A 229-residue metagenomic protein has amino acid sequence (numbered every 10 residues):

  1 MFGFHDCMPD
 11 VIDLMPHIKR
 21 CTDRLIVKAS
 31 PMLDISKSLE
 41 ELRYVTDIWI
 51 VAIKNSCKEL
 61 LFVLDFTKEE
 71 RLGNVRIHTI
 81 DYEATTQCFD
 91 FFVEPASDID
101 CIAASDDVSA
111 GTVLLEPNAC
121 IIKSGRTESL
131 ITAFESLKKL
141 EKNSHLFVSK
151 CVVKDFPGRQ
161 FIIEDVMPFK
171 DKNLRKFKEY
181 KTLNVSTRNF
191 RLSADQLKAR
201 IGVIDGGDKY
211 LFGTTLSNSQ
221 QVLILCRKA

Functional and structural regions predicted by a protein language model:
M1-A229: SAM-dependent transferase fold signal centered on methyltransferase-like domains, encompassing both Class I
